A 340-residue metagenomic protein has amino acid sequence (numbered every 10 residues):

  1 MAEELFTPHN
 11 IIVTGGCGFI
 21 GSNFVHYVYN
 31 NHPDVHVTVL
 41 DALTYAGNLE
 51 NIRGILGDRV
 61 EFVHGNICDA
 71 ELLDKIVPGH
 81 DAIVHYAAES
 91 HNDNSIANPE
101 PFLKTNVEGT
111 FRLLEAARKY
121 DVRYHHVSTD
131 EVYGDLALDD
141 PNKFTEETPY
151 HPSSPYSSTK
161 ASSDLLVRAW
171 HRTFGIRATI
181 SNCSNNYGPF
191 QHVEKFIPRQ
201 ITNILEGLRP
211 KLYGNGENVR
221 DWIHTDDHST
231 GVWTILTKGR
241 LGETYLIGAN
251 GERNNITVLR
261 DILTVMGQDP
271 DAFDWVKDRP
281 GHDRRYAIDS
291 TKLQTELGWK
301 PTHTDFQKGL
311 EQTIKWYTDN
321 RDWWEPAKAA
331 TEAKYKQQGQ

Functional and structural regions predicted by a protein language model:
M1-N186, W316-N320, P326, A330-Q340: N-terminal Rossmann-like NAD(P)+-binding domain of SDR-like oxidoreductases, especially those catalyzing
E3-E4, I11-I12, N31, V37 (+3 more regions): C-terminal substrate-binding subdomain of Rossmann-fold SDR/epimerase-dehydratase oxidoreductases
T14, I96, K104-V107, Y156-K160 (+7 more regions): Short, solvent-exposed loop/helix junctions and linker helices that flank or host conserved functional motifs
I55, D139, V193-I201: A glycine/serine/threonine-rich, flexible loop-to-helix segment that serves as the NAD(P) cofactor-binding "lid"
E71-D74, D93, E100, F111 (+8 more regions): Residues in well-ordered alpha-helical elements
S95, E147-H151, I176-P189, Q200-I223 (+2 more regions): A conserved pocket-lining segment of Rossmann-fold NAD(P)-dependent short-chain dehydrogenase/reductase
L113, V167, Q200, L293-Q294: Structural element of the ATP-grasp superfamily
S162, L166, W170, Q200 (+2 more regions): Hydrophobic alpha-helix immediately C-terminal to the catalytic Tyr-X-X-X-Lys motif of short-chain
